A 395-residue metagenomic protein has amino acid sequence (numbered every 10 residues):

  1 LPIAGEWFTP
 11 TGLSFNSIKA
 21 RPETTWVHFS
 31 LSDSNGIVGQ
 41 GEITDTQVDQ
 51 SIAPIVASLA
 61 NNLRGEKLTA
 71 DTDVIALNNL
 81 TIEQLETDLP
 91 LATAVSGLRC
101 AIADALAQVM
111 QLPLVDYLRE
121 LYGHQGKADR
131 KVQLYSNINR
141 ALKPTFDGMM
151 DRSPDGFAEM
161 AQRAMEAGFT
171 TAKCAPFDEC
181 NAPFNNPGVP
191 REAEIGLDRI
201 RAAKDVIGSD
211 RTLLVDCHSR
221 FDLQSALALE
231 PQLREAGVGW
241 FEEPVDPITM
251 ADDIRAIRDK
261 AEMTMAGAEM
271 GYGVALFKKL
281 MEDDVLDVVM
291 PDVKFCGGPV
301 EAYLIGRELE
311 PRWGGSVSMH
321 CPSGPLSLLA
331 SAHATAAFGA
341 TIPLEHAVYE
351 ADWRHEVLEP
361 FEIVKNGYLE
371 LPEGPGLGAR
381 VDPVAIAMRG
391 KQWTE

Functional and structural regions predicted by a protein language model:
L1-T44, S58, E350-E356: Structured beta-strand/loop patches that form or line metal/cofactor-binding pockets in enzymes
P2, A20, E42-Q50, Y135-P144: Glycine-rich phosphate/pyrophosphate-binding beta-alpha loops
S32-L112: Metal- or metallocofactor-binding catalytic centers and their adjacent structured scaffolds across diverse enzyme
G36, L98, Q111, A172 (+6 more regions): Conserved, mostly hydrophobic/aromatic
G39, V132-S136, T170-C174, L213-C217 (+5 more regions): Hydrophobic faces of well-ordered beta-strands that scaffold small-molecule active sites in alpha/beta enzyme cores
T72, P231, G237, D246-Y368 (+1 more regions): Shared catalytic-loop signature of beta/alpha-barrel
T93, R99-K143, D147: Glycine-rich, aromatic-flanked loop segments that form ligand/cofactor-binding clefts across common enzyme folds
Q125, R130-I254, K260: Metal-dependent enolase-superfamily TIM-barrel catalytic cores that perform enediolate-based chemistry
